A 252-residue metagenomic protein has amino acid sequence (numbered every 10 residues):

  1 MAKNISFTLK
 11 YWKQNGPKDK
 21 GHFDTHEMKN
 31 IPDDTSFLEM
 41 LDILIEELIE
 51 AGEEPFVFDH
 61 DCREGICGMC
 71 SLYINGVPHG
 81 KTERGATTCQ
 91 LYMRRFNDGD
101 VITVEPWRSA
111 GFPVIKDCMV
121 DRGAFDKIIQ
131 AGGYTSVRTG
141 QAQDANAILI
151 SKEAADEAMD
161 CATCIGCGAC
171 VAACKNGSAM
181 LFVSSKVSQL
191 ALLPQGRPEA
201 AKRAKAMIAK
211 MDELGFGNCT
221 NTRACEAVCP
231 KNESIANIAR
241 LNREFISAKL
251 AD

Functional and structural regions predicted by a protein language model:
N4-E27: Eukaryote-biased recognition of intrinsically disordered, low-complexity regulatory segments
W12, K29, I74-G76: Short strand-turn-strand beta-turns centered on an Asx-Gly dipeptide
G21-E39: Short, flexible N-terminal segments of the mature chain
H22-M28, A86-T88, K175: Well-ordered beta-strand positions in beta-sheet-rich domains
T35-E54, I102-D252: Ferredoxin-type iron-sulfur electron-transfer modules in oxidoreductases and energy-metabolism complexes
V57-M69: Short, structured protein-protein interaction patches enriched in aromatics and acidic/basic residues, typified by
I74-N97, V101-V104: Glycine-rich phosphate/adenylate-binding loop and adjacent beta-alpha elements of nucleotide- or dinucleotide-binding
